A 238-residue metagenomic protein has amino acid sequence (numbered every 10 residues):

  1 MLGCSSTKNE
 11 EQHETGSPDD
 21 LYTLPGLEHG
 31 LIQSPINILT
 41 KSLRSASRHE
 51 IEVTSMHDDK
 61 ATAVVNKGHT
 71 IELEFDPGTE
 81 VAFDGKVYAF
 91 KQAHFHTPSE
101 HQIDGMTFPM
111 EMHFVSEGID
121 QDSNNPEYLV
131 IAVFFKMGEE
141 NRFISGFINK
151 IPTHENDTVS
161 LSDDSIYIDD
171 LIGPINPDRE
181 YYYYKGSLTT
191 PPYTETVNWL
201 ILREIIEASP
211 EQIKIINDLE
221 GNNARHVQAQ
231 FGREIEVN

Functional and structural regions predicted by a protein language model:
L2-N238: Alpha-carbonic anhydrase
